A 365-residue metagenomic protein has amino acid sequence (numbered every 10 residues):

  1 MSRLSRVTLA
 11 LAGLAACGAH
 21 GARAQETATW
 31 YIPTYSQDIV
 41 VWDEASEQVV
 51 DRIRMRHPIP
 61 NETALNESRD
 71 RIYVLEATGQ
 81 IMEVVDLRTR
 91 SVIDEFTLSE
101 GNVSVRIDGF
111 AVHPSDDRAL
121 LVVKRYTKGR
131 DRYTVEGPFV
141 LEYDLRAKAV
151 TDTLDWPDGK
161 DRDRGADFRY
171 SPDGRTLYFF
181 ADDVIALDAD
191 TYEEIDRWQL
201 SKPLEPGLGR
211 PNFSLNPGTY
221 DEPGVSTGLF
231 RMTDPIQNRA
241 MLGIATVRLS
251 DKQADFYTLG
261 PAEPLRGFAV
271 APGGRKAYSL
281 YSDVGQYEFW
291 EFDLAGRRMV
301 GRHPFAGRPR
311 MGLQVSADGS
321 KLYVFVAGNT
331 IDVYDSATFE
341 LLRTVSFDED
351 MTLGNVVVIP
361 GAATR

Functional and structural regions predicted by a protein language model:
Q25, L121-G137, P223-R239, Y281: Short, conserved, GDST-rich strand-edge loop motifs in beta-rich repeat architectures
T27-T29, S68-D70, S115-R118, D173-R175 (+3 more regions): Short coil/turn segments that connect the beta-strands within blades of beta-propeller domains
D38-V40, Q80-V84, G129-L141, D183-A189 (+3 more regions): Structural motif
E44-E47, D86-R90, D144-K148, A189-E193 (+3 more regions): Short loop/turn segments that connect beta-strands within beta-propeller blades
Q48-R54, S91-E100, A149-G159, E193-L208 (+3 more regions): A short beta-strand motif characteristic of beta-propeller blades
R52-V112: Blade-loop segments of beta-propeller domains
P58-N66, V103-V112, D161-Y170, L204-D221 (+3 more regions): Repeated scaffold domains used in trafficking and secretory/extracellular systems, primarily beta-propellers
F325-R365: Blade-level signature of beta-propeller repeat domains, shared across WD40, Kelch, NHL, RCC1 and BNR/Asp-box propellers
